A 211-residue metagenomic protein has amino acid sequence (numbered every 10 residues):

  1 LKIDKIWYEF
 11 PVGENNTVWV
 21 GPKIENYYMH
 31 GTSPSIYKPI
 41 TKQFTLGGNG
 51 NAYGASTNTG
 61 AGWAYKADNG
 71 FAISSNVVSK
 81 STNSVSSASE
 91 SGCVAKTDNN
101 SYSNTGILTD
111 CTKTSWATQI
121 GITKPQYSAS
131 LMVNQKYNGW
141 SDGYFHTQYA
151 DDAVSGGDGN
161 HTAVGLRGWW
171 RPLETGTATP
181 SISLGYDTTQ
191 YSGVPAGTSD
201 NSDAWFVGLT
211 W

Functional and structural regions predicted by a protein language model:
L1-N83, A117-P125: Outer membrane beta-barrel
I6, G60-G62, T105-I107, W116-Q119 (+2 more regions): Generic recognition of flexible, low-complexity loop/linker segments
Y27-M29, T82-S84, N138-W140, Q190-Y191: A short local loop/turn or secondary-structure capping micro-motif enriched for an aromatic residue
H30-K38, S87, G143, V194-A196: Outer-membrane beta-barrel and related beta-rich outer-membrane complex signature in Gram-negative bacteria
P39-Q43, D98-N99, D187-T189: Flexible, solvent-exposed coil segments and beta strand-coil junctions, predominantly the extracellular/periplasmic
T45-N49, S89-G106, T147-V154, G193-A196: Extracellular loop and loop/strand-boundary signature of outer-membrane beta-barrel proteins
G54-T57, N100-S101, K113: Flexible glycine/proline-enriched surface loops and loop-helix/loop-strand junctions
N69-G70, C111, I122-W211: Detector for outer-membrane/organellar transmembrane beta-barrel domains, recognizing the amphipathic beta-strand
